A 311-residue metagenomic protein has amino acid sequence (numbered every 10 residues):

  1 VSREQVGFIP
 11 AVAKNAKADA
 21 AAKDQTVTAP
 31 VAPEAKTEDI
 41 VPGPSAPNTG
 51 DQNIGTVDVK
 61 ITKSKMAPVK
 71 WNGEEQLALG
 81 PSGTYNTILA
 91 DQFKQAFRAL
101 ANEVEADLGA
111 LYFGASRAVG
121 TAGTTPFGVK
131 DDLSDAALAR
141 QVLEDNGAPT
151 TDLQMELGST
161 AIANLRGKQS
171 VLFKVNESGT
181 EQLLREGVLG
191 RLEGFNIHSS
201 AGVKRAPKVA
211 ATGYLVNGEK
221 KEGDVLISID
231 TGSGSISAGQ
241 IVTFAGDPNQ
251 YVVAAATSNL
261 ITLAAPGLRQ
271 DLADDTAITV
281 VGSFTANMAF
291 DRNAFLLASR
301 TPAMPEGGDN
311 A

Functional and structural regions predicted by a protein language model:
V1-I61: N-terminal "assembly arms/tails" that initiate or stabilize quaternary assembly in self-assembling proteins
N15-A18, T121, V129-D132, D230-G234: Surface-exposed ligand/attachment interfaces on beta-rich extracellular proteins
A16-A18, R140-N146, L184-V188: A generic local secondary-structure boundary/capping motif
A29, D58-D135, E144-A161, V188-R191 (+1 more regions): Long, contiguous amphipathic alpha-helices that act as assembly "spine/axial" helices in icosahedral shell and virion
T37-I40, V69-K70, L79, N164-G167 (+1 more regions): Short helix/loop capping segments that flank catalytic or ligand/cofactor-binding pockets
D51-K63, P68, A206-G213: A glycine-rich, hydrophobic loop/mini-helix early in the fold
N164, Q169-F284: Autoprocessing Asn-cyclization modules and mimics
D275-A311: Long, low-complexity intrinsically disordered regions
